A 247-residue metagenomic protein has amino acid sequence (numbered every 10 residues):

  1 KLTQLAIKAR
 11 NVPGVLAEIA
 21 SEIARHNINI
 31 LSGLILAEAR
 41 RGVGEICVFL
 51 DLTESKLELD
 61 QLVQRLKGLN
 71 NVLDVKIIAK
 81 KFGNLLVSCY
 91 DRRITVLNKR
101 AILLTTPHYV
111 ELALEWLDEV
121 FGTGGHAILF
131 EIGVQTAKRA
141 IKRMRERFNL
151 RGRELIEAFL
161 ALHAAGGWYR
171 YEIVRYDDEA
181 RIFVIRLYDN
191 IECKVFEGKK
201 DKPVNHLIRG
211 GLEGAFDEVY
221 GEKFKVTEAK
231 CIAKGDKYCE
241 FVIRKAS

Functional and structural regions predicted by a protein language model:
K1-L5, L52-V184, D189-P203, K225 (+2 more regions): N-terminal accessory segment detector
K1-R10, G44-V48: Short glycine-/aliphatic-rich beta-strand segments at the starts of folded cytosolic domains
V12-S32: Short amphipathic alpha-helix segments
P13, V204-Y220: Active-site helix/loop of acyl-thioester processing domains in fatty-acid/polyketide metabolism, spanning hotdog-fold
A17, G221-E228: Hydrophobic beta-strand-centered segment that forms part of the acyl-chain substrate-binding groove
A24, L31, E38-L50: N-terminal interaction modules that seed assembly of large macromolecular complexes
L34-G44, K76-Y90, F216: Short proline/glycine- and acidic-rich turn/helix-capping motifs at secondary-structure junctions
L36, E228-K230: Beta-strand-rich interaction surfaces with strong enrichment in secreted/lumenal proteins
